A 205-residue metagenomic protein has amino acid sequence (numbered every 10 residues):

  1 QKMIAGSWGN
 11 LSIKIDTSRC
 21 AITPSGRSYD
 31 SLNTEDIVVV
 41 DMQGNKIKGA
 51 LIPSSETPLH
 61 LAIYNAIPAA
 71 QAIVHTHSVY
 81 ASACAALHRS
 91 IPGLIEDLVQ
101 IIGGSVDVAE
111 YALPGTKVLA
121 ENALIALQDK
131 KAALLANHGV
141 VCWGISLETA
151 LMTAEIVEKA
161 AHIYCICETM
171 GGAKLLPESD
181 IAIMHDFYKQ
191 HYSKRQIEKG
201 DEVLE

Functional and structural regions predicted by a protein language model:
Q1-E205: Glycine-rich flexible loops
